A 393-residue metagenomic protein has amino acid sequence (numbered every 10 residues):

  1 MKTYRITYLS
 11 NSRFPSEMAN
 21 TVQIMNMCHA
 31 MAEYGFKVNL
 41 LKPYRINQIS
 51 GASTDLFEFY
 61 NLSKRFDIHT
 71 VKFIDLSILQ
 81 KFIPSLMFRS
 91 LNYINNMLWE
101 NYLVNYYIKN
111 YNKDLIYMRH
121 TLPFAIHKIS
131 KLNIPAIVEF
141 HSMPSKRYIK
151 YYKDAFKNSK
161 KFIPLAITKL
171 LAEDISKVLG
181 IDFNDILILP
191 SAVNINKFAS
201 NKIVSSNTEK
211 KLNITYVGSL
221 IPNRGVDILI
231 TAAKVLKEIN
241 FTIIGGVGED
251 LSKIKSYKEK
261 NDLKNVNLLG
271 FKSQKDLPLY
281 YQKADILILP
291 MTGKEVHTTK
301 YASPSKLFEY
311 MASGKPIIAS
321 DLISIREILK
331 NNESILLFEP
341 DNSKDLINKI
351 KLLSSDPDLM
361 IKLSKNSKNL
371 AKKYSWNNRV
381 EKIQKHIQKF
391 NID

Functional and structural regions predicted by a protein language model:
M1-L62, N110-Y111, I134, I163 (+1 more regions): N-terminal subdomain of nucleotide-sugar transferases
T7-L9, L165, N207-A233, F241-T242: Conserved donor-binding/catalytic core segment of Leloir-type glycosyltransferases
Y44-I46, V217, N240-I254: Glycosyltransferase donor-sugar binding loop
L170, A192: Carbohydrate-associated surface elements
S252-L279: Nucleotide-activated donor-binding/catalytic signature segment of Leloir-type glycosyltransferases, i.e., the conserved
L287-L289, E309-A312, P316-A319: Short hydrophobic beta-strand element within catalytic cores of glycosyltransferases and related nucleotide-activated
N331-S343, L352-P357: Conserved acidic donor-binding segment of nucleotide-sugar-dependent glycosyltransferases
D345, L352, L359-K373, K385: A short, well-ordered alpha-helix in the C-terminal region of glycosyltransferases
